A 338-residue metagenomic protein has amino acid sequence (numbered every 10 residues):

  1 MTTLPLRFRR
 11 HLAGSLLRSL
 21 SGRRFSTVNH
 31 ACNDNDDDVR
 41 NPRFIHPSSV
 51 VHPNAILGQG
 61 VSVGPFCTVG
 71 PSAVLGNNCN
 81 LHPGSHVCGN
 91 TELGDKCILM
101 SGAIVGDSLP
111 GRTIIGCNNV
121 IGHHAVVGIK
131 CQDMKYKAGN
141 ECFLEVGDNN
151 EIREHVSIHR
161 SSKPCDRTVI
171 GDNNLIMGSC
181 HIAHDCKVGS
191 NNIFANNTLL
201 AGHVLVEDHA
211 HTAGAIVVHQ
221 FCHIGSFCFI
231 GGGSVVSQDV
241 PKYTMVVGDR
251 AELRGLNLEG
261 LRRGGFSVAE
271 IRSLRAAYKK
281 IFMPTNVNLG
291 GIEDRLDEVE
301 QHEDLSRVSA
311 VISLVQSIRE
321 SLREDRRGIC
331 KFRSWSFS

Functional and structural regions predicted by a protein language model:
M1-S48, P53-N54, Q59-G60, N118 (+4 more regions): Terminal amphipathic alpha-helical/low-complexity segments used for targeting or macromolecular assembly
F44-E252: Structural signal for interior beta-strand "rungs" in well-ordered beta-sheet cores of soluble enzyme domains
